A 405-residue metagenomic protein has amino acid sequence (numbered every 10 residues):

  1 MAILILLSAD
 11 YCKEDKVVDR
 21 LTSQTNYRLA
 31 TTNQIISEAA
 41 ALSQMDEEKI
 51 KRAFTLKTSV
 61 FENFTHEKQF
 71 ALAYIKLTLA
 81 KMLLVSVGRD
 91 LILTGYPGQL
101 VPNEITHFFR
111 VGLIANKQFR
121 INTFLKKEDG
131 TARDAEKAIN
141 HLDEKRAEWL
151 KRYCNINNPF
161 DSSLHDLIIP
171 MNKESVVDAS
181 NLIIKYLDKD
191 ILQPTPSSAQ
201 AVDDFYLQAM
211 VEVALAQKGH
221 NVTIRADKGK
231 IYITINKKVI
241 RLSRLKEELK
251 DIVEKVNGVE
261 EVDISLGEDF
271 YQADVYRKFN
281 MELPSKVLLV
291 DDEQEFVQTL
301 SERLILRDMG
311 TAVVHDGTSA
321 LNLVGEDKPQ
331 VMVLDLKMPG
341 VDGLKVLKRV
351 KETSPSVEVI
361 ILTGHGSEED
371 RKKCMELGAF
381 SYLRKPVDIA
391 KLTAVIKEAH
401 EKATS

Functional and structural regions predicted by a protein language model:
Q298-L306: Charged docking surfaces used in two-component/phosphorelay signaling
D308-H315, L323: Short hydrophobic/Thr-rich beta-strand motif most characteristic of the beta2 strand and flanking loop of CheY-like
D316-S319, D342-K345: Acidic catalytic/metal-coordinating carboxylates
D327-V333: Active-site beta3 strand of CheY-like receiver
M338: Receiver (REC) domain active-site loop signature in two-component systems and cognate sites in sensor histidine kinases
K345, G366-S381: Alpha4 helix (beta4-alpha4-beta5 surface) of REC/receiver domains from two-component response regulators
V387-I396: C-terminal output helix
